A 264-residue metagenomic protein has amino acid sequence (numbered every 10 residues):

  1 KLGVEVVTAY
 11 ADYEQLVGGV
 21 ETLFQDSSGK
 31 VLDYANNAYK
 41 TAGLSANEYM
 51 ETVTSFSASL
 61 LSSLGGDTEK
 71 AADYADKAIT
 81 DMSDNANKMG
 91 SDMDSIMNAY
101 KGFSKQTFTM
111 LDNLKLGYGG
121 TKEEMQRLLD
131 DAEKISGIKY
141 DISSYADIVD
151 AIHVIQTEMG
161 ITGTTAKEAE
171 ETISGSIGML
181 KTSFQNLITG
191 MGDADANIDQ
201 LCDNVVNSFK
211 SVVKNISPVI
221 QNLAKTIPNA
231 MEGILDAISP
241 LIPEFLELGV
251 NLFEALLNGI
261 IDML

Functional and structural regions predicted by a protein language model:
K1-A42, V53-S62, Y74-A86, S95-E168 (+5 more regions): Small-residue helix-packing and pore-constriction motifs in hydrophobic alpha-helices
T68: The substrate-binding groove and active-site-proximal loops of carbohydrate-active enzymes, especially glycoside
A71: Thiamine diphosphate
D92: Trihelical helix-turn-helix/Myb-like DNA-binding core that engages the DNA major groove
K210-L264: Protein-protein interaction and targeting regions used for scaffolding, dimerization, and localization
